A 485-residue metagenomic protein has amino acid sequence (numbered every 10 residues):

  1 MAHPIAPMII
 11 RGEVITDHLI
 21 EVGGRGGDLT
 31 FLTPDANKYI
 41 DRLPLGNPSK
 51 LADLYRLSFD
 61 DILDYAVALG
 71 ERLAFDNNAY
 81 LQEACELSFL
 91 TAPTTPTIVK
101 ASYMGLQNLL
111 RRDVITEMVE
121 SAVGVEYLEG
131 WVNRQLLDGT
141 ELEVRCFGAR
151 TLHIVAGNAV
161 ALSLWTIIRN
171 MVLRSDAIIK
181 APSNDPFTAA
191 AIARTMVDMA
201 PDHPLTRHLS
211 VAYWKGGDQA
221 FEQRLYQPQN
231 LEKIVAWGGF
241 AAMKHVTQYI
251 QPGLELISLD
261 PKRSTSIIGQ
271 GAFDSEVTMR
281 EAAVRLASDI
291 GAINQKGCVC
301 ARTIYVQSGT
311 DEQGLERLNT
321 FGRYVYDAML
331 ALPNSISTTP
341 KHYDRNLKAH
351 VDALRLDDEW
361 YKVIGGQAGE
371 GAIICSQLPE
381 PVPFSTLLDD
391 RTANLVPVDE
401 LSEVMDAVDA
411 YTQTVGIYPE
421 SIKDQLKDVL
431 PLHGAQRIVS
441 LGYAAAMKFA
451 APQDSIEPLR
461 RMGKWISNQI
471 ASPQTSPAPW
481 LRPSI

Functional and structural regions predicted by a protein language model:
M1-C146: N-terminal Rossmann-like NAD(P)+-binding subdomain of aldehyde/semialdehyde dehydrogenases
I115-H203: Conserved small-residue-rich beta-alpha loop and adjacent elements that most often cradle the phosphate/pyrophosphate
Q135-L152, W214-L225, I374-L387: Donor nucleotide-activated moiety binding/catalytic core segment of transferases that use nucleotide-activated donors
S163, A242-K244, K423-D424: Short, well-ordered alpha-helical microsegments
L173-I178, P204-L205, L225-E232, V408-Q413: Short, surface-exposed connector motifs at secondary-structure boundaries
D176-K180, V235, I257-S258, G416: Short hydrophobic alpha-helical runs that function as membrane-insertion/retention elements
A200-T310, A445-I485: Conserved NAD(P)+-binding/catalytic subdomain of aldehyde/semialdehyde dehydrogenases
V284, A292-Q413, D424-L432, I438-Q474: NAD(P)-dependent aldehyde/semialdehyde dehydrogenase
